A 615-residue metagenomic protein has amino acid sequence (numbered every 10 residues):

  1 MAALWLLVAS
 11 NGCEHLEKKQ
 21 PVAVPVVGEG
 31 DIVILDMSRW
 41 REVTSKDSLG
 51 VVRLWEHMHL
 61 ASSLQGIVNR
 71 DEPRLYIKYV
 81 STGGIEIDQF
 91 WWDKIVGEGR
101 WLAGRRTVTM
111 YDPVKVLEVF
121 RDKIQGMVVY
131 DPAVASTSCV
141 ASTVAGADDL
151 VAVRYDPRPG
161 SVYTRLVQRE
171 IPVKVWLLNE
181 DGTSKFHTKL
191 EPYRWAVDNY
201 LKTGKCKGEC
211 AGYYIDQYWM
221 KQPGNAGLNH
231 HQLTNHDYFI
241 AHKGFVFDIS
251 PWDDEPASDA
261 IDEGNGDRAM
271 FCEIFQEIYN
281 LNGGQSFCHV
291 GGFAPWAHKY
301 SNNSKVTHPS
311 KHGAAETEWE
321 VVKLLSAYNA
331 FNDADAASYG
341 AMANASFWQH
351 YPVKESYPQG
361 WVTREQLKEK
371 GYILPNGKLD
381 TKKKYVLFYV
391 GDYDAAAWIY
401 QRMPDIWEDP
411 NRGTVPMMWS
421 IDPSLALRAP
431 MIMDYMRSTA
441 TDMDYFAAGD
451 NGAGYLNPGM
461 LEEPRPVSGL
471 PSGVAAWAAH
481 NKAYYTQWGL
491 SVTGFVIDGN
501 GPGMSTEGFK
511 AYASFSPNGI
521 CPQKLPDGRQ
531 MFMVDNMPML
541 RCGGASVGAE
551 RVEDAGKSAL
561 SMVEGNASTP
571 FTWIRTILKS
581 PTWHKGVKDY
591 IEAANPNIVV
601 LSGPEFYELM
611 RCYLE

Functional and structural regions predicted by a protein language model:
M1-S10: Bacterial N-terminal signal peptides
S10-V22: Bacterial Sec-dependent N-terminal signal peptides
H15, A334-L367, G603-E615: A recurrent domain-boundary module in secreted/ectodomain proteins
K19-E355: Preference for solvent-exposed, low-hydrophobicity sequence contexts
D267-P295, V386, G391-Y400, P404-T414 (+2 more regions): Catalytic grooves of carbohydrate-active enzymes
S346, H350-R437: Active-site beta->alpha N-cap acidic-glycine motif
D422-L490: Substrate-binding cleft of extracellular glycoside hydrolase catalytic domains
